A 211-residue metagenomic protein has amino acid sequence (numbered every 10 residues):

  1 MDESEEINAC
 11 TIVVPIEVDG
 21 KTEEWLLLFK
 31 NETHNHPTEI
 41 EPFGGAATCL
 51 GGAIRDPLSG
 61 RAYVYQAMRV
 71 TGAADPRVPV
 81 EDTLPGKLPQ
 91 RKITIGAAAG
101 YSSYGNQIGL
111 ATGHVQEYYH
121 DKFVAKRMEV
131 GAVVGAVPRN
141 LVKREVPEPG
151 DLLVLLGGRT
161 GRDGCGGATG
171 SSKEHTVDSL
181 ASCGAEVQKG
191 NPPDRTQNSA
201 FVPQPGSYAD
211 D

Functional and structural regions predicted by a protein language model:
M1-D211: Glycine/proline-enriched, intrinsically flexible loops and inter-domain linkers
